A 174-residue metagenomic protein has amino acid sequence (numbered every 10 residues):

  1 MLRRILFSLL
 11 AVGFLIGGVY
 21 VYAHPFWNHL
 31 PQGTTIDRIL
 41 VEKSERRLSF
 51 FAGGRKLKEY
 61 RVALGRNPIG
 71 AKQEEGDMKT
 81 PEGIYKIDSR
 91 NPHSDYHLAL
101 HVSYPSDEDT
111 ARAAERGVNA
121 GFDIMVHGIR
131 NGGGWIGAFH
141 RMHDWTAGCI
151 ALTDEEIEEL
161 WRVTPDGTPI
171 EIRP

Functional and structural regions predicted by a protein language model:
M1-L15: N-terminal Sec-pathway targeting helices
V19-P25: Juxtamembrane cytosolic interface motif at the C-terminal end of transmembrane helices
P25-D37, K43, L64-D88, D107-R112 (+2 more regions): N-terminal post-signal-peptidase region of extra-cytosolic proteins
R38, E59-R61, I84, D123 (+1 more regions): Well-ordered beta-strand positions in beta-sheet-rich domains
G53-G54, R90-P92: Short polar/acidic secondary-structure junctions
R55-N67: Short Gly/aromatic-enriched secondary-structure transition segments
N91-P174: Exported/periplasmic cell-wall-interacting domains
